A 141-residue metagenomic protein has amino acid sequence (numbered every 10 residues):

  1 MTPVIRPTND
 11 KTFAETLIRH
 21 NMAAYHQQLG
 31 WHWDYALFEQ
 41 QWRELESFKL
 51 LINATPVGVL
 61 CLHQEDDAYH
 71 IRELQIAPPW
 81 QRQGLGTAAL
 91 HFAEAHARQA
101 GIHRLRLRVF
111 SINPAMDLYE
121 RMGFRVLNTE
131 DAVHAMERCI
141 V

Functional and structural regions predicted by a protein language model:
M1-K11, C139-V141: Conserved N-terminal entry element of GNAT/NAT acetyltransferase domains
N9, E15-Q41, L45: Conserved GNAT-fold acetyl-CoA-binding loop/helix
E39, E65, G101-M116, E120-V141: C-terminal "cap" of GNAT-fold acetyltransferases
S47-N53: Cytosolic beta-strand hydrophobic patch enriched in CBS
T55-H63, H70-Q75: Conserved beta-strand in the GNAT
I76, R82-A95, E120-R121: Conserved acetyl-CoA-binding loop-helix of GNAT-fold acetyltransferases
